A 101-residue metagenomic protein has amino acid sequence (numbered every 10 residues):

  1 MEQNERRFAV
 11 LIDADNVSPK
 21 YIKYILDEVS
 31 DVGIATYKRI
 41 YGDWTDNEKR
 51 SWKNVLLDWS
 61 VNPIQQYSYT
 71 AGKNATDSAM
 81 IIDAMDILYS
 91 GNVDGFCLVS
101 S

Functional and structural regions predicted by a protein language model:
M1-D83, L88-D94: Domain-level signal for Mg2+-assisted phosphodiester chemistry and nucleotide/NA-binding surfaces in nucleic-acid
V93-S101: Acidic, metal-binding active-site segment of PIN/NYN-like and related structure-specific nucleases
